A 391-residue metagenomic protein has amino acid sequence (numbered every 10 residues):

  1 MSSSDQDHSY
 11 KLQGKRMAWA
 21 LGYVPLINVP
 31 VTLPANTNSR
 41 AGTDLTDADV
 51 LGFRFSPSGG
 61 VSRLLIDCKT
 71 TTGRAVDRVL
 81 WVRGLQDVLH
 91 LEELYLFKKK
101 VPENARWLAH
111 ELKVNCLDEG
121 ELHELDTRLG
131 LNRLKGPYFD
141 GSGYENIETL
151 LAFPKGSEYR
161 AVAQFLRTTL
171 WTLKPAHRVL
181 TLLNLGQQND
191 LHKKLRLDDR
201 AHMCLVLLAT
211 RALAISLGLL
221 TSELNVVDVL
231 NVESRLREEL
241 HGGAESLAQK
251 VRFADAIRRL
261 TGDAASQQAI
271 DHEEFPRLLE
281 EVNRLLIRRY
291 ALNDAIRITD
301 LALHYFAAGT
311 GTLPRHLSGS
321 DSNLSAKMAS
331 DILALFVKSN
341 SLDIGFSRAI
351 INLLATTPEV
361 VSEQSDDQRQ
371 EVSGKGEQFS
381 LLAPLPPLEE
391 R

Functional and structural regions predicted by a protein language model:
M1-T43: Acidic-basic catalytic patches of nuclease active cores, encompassing PD-(D/E)XK and other metal-cofactor nuclease
H8, L12, V61, L65-E121 (+3 more regions): Catalytic cores of nucleic-acid endonucleases
L12, R16, K99-V162: Domain-level recognition of nuclease-like catalytic cores that cleave nucleotide substrates
T46-R54: Short acidic loop-to-beta-strand element that houses the catalytic metal-binding Asp/Glu of nuclease active sites
F53-L65, S246: Active-site beta-strand-loop-beta-strand hairpin of nuclease catalytic cores that positions key catalytic residues
F153-V232: Charge-patterned, long linear interaction tracts outside catalytic cores
S216-D294: Long, compositionally biased charged/polar accessory segments in the mid-to-C-terminal portions of proteins
R258-R391: Charge-dense, extended regions
